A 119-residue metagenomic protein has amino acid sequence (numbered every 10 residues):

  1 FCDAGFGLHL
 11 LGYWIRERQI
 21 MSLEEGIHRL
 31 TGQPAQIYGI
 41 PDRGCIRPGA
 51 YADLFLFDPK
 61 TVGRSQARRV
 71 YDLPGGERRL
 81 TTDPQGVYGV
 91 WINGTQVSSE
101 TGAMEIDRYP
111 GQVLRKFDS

Functional and structural regions predicted by a protein language model:
F1-S119: Active-site microenvironment of metallo-dependent hydrolases
